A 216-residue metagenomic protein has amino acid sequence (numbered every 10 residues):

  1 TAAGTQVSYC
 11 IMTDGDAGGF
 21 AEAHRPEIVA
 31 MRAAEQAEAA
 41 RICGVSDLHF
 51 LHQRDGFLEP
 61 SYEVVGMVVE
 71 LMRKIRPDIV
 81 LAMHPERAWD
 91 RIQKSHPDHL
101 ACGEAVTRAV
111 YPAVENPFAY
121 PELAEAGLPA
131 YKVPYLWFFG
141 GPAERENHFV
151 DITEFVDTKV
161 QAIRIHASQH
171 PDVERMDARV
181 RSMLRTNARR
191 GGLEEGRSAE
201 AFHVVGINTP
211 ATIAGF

Functional and structural regions predicted by a protein language model:
T1-R76, H203, G215: Active-site rim/loop-helix segments in enzyme catalytic domains that contact anionic ligands
Y62-F216: Metal-dependent de-N-acetylase/amidase catalytic core
